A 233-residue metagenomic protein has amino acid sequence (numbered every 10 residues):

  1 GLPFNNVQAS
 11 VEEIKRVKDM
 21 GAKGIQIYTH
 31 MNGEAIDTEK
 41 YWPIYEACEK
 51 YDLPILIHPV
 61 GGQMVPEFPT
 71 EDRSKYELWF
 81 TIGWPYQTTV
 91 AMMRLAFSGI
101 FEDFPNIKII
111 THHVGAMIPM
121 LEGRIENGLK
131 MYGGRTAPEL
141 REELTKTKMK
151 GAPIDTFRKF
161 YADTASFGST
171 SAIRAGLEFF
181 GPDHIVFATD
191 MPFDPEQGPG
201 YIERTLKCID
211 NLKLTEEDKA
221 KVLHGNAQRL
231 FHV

Functional and structural regions predicted by a protein language model:
G1-G99: Active-site gating/metal-coordination segments in enzymes
G1-P3, H58-V60, H112-A116, T189-M191: Short, well-ordered beta-to-alpha junction loops that form the rim of enzyme active sites and present histidine/acidic
N6-S10, V17, E34, Q63-P66 (+4 more regions): Short catalytic/ligand-binding loop motif for oxyanion handling, primarily in non-cytosolic enzymes, centered on
E12-R16, S98-G99, I107, A116 (+2 more regions): Mid-to-C-terminal alpha-helical segments outside catalytic/metal-binding sites
D19-I25, Y51-L53, P105-K108, P153-F160 (+1 more regions): Short, well-ordered coil/turn segments that N-cap beta-strands
E49-H58, G62-Q63, E71-D72, Y76-G83 (+5 more regions): N-terminal/domain-start segments enriched in small and hydrophobic, helix-friendly residues, covering either
G83, V90, A137-R174: Aromatic-anchored helix/helix-loop segment that forms the rim or "lid" of small-molecule/cofactor binding pockets
G99, P105-F157: Aromatic-lined glycan-binding groove of carbohydrate-active enzymes
